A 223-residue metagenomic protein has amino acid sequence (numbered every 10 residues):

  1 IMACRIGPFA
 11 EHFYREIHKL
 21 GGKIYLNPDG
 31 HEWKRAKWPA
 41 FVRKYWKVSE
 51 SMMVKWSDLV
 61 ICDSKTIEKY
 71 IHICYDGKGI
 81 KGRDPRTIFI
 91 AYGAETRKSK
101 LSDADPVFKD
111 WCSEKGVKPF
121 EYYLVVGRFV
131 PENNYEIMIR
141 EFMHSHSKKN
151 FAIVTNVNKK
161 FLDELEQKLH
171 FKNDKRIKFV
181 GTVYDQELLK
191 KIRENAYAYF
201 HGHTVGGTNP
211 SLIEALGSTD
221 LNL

Functional and structural regions predicted by a protein language model:
I1-P28, G207: An aromatic- and histidine-rich active-site surface loop
F41-V60: Membrane-proximal helix-turn-helix segments that form the acceptor-binding/catalytic region of lipid-linked
V54-R86, A94-L101, F108: A short, active-site helix/loop in glycosyltransferases that binds the activated sugar's phosphate group
A94-E95, V126, K149-L165, K178-T182: Glycosyltransferase donor-sugar binding loop
C112-N133, I139-H146, F151-A152: Conserved donor-binding/catalytic core segment of Leloir-type glycosyltransferases
T182, K190-A196, A215: Short alpha-helical donor nucleotide-sugar binding micro-motif in glycosyltransferases
Y199-F200, N222: A short hydrophobic beta-strand element within the catalytic core of glycosyltransferases that build diverse glycans
T204: Aromatic "clamp/platform" in nucleotide-sugar-dependent glycosyltransferases that forms part of the donor/acceptor
